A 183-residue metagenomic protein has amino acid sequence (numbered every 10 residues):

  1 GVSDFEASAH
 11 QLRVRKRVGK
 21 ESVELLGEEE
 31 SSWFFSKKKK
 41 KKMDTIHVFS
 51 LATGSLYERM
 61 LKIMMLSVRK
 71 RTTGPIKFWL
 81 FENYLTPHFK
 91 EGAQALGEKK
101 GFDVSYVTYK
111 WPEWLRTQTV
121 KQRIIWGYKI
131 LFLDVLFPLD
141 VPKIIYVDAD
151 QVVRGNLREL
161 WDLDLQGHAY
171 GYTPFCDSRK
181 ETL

Functional and structural regions predicted by a protein language model:
G1-L183: Glycosyltransferase catalytic domains, chiefly GT-A lineage
